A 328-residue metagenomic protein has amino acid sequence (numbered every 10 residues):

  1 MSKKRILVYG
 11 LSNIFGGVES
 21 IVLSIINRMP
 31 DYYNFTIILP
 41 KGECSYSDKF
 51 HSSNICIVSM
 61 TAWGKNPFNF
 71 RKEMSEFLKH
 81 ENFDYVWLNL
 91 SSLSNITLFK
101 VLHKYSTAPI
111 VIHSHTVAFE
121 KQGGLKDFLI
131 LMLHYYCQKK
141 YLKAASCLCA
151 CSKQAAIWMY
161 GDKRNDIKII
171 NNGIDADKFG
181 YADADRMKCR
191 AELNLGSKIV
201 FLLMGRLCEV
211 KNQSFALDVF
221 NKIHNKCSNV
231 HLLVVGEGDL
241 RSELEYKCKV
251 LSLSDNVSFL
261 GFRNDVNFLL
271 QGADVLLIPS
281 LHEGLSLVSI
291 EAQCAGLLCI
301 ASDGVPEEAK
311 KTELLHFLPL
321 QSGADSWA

Functional and structural regions predicted by a protein language model:
V8-N69, M74, R241: N-terminal strand-loop element at the rim of the active site of nucleotide-sugar-dependent glycosyltransferases
G16-S24, I199-K222, D239-E245: A conserved mid-protein helix/loop that constitutes part of the nucleotide-sugar donor-binding site
L88-N95, S114: Short His-centered aromatic/hydrophobic patch
S91, F262, L281: Aromatic "clamp/platform" in nucleotide-sugar-dependent glycosyltransferases that forms part of the donor/acceptor
K104, I130-L148, D162: Membrane-proximal helix-turn-helix segments that form the acceptor-binding/catalytic region of lipid-linked
Q154, G173: Carbohydrate-associated surface elements
L240-E243, S254-R263, L269: Active-site donor-binding acidic/aromatic loop of nucleotide-activated sugar and phosphosugar transferases involved
E308-A328: Change "using UDP/GDP/dTDP sugars" to "using nucleotide sugars
